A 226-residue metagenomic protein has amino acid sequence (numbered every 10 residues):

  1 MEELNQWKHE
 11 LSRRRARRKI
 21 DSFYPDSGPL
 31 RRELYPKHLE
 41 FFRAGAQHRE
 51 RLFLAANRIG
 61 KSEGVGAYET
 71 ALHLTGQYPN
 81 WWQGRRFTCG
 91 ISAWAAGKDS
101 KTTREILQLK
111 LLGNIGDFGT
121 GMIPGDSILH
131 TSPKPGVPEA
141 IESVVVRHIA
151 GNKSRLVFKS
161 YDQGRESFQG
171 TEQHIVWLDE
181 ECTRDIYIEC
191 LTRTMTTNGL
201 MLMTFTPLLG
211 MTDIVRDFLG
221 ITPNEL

Functional and structural regions predicted by a protein language model:
M1-L226: Phosphate/NTP-binding elements of NTP-utilizing enzymes
